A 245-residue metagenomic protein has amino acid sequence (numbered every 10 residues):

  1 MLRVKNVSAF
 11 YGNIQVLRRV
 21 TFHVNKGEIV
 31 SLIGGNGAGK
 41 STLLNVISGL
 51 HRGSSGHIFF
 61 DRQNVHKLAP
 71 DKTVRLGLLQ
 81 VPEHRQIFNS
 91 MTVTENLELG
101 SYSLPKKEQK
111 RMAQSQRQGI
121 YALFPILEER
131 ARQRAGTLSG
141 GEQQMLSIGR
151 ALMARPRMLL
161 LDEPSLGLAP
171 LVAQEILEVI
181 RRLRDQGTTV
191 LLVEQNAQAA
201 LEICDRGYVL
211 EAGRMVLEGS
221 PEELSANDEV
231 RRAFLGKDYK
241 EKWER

Functional and structural regions predicted by a protein language model:
G12, L68, V93-S115, L123-P125 (+1 more regions): ABC-type ATPase nucleotide-binding domains, specifically the catalytic core motifs of the NBD
I33-G35: The feature captures the beta-strand-to-loop junction immediately N-terminal to the Walker
S48: Helix-to-loop junction immediately C-terminal to a conserved catalytic motif
G56-N64, L76, M112-R117, A122: Conserved ABC transporter NBD signature motif
A151-L152: ABC ATPase C-loop
R155: Conserved catalytic motifs of ABC-family nucleotide-binding domains
